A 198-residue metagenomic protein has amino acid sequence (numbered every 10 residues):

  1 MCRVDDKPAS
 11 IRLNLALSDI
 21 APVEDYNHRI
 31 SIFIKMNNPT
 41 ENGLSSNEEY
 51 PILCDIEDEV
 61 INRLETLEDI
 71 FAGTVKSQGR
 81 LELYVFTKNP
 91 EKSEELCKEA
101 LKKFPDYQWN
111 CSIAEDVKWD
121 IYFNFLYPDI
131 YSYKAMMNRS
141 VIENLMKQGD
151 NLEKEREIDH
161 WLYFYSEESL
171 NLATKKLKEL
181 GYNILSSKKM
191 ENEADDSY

Functional and structural regions predicted by a protein language model:
M1-Y198: Long, contiguous binding/interaction regions
